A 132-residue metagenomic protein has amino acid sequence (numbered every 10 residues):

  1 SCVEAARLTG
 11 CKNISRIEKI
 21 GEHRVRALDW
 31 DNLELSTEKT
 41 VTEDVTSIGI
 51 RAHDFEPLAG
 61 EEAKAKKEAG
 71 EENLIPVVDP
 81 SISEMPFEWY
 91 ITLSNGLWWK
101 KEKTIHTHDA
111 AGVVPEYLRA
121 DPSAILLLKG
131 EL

Functional and structural regions predicted by a protein language model:
S1-I14: Conserved beta-strand-loop-alpha-helix hinge in the C-terminal portion of ABC ATPase nucleotide-binding domains
K12-I14, E18, E22-L132: Non-catalytic connector elements of ABC transporters
